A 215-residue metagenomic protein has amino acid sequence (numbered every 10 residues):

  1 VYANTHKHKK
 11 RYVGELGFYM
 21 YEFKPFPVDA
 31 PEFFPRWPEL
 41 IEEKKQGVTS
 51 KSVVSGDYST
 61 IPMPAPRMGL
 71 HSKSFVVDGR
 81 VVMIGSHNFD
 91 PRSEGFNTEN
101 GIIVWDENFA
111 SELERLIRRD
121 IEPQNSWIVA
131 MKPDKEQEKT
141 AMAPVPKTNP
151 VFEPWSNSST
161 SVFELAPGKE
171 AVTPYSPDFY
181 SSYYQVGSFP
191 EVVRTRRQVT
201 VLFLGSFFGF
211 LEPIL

Functional and structural regions predicted by a protein language model:
V1-L215: PLD/PLD-like phosphodiesterase catalytic module centered on the HKD motif
